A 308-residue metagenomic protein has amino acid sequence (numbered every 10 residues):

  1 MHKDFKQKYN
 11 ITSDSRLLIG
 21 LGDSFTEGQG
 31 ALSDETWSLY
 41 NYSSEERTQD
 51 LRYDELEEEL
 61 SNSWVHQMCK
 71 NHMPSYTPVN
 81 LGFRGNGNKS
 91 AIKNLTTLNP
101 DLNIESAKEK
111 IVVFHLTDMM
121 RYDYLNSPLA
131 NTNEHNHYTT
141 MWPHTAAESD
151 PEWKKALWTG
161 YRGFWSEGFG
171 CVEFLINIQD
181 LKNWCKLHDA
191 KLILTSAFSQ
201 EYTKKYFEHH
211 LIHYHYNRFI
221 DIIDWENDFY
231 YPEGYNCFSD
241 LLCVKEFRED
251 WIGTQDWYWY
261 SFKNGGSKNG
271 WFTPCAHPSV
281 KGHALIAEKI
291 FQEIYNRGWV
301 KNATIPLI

Functional and structural regions predicted by a protein language model:
H2-N10, T96-V280, A284-I308: Alpha-helical cap/lid subdomain in secreted, periplasmic, or secretory-pathway luminal O-acyl-processing enzymes
H2-S90, A284-L285: Serine-esterase "nucleophile elbow" of acetyl-processing enzymes
N88-N94, L98: Outer-membrane beta-barrel proteins
